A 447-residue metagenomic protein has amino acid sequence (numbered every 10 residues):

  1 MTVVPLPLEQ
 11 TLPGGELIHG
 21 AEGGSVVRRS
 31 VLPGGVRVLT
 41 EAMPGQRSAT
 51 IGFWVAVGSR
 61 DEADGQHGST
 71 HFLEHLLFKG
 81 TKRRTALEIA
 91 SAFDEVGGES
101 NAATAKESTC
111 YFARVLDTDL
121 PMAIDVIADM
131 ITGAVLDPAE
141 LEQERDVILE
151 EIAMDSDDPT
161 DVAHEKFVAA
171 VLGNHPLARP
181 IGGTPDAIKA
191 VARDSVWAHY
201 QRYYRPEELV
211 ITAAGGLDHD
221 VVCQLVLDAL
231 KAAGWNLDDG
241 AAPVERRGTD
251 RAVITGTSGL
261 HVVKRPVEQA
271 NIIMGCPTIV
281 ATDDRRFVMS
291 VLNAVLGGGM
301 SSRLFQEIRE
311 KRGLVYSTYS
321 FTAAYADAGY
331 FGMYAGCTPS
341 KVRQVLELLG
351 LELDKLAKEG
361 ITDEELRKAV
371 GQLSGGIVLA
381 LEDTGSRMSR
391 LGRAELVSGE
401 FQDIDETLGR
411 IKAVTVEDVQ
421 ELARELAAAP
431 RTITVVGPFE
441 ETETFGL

Functional and structural regions predicted by a protein language model:
M1-T11, S25, V31, A42 (+8 more regions): Charge-rich, well-structured scaffold segments of protease-associated domains
G14-L17: A short, compositionally biased domain-edge/stem linker segment
H19-E22: Short loop/turn motifs at secondary-structure junctions and domain boundaries
G35, A42-F93, M274, D284-L296 (+1 more regions): Active/ligand-binding-proximal structured segments within catalytic/core domains that scaffold catalytic residues
